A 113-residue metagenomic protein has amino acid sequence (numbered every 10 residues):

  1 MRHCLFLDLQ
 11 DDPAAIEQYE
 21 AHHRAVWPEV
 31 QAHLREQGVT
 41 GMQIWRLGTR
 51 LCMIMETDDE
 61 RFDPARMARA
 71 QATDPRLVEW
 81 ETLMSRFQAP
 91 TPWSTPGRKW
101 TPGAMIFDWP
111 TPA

Functional and structural regions predicted by a protein language model:
R2-D8: Active-site-flanking beta-strand signature of metal-NTP-handling nucleotidyl enzymes and homologous cyclase-like
L9-A15: A generic structural motif
A14, M53, F62-P64: Intrinsically disordered, low-complexity acidic/polar segments
A15-V39: Short amphipathic alpha-helical segments
Q31-C52, E56-E60: Short, glycine- and small/hydrophobic-rich beta-strand elements in well-ordered beta-sheets
Q37, D58-K99: An amphipathic, aromatic/His-enriched active-site/gating alpha helix that lines ligand/cofactor pockets
R98-F107: Eukaryote-biased recognition of C-terminal alpha-helical segments
A113: RNA-binding accessory domains that recognize and position tRNA/RNA substrates
